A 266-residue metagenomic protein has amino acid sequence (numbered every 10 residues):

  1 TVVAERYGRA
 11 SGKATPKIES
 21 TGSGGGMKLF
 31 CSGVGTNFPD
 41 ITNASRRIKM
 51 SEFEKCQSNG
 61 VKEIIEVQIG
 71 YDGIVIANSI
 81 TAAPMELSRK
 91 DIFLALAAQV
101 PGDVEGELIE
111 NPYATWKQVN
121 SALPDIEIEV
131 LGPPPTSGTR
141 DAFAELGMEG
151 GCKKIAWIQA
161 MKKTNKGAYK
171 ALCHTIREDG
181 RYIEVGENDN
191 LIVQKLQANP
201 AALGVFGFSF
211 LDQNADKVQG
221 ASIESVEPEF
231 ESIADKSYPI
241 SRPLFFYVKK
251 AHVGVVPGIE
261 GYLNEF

Functional and structural regions predicted by a protein language model:
T1-F266: Flexible loop/hinge segments at secondary-structure junctions
